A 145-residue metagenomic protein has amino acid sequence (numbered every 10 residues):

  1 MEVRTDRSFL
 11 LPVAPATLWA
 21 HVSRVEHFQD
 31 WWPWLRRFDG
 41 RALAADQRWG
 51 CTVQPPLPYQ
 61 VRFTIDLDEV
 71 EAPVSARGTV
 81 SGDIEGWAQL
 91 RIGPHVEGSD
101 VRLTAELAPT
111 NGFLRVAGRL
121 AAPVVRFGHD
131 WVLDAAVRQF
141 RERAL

Functional and structural regions predicted by a protein language model:
M1-A45: Hydrophobic ligand-binding cavity/cleft-lining segments
E2-S8, R48, R62, S75 (+2 more regions): Intrinsic-disorder/low-complexity, polar/charged segments enriched in Ser/Thr/Lys/Arg/Asp/Glu/Gln
S8, D39, D66, W87-G93: Short, surface-exposed charged micro-motifs
P15-A16, A42-A45, D68-P73, R91-D100: A short, structured loop/turn motif at beta-sheet edges
L18-V22, F28, W49, L67 (+2 more regions): Hydrophobic pocket/interface hotspot
D39-I84, A135-L145: Glycine-rich portal/gate segments that line the openings of hydrophobic small-molecule binding cavities
T79-W131: Beta-strand/loop substructures that line and gate deep hydrophobic ligand-binding cavities in soluble
